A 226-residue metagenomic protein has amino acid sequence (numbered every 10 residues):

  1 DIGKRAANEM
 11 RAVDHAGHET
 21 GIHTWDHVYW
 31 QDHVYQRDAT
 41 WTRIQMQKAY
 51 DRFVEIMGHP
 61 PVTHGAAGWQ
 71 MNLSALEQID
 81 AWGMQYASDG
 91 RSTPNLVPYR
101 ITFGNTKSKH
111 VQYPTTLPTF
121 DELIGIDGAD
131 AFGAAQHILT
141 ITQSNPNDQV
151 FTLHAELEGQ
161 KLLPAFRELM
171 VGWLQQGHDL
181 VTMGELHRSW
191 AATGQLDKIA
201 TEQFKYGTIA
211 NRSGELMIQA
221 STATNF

Functional and structural regions predicted by a protein language model:
D1-T63, G68-V111, A129-F151, G159-F226: Catalytic alpha-helical scaffold of carbohydrate-active enzymes acting on polysaccharides/glycoconjugates
Y113-I126: Positively charged, amphipathic and often flexible ligand-engagement surfaces
P118, E156-G159: Short Gly/Pro-enriched loop/turn and capping motifs at secondary-structure junctions
